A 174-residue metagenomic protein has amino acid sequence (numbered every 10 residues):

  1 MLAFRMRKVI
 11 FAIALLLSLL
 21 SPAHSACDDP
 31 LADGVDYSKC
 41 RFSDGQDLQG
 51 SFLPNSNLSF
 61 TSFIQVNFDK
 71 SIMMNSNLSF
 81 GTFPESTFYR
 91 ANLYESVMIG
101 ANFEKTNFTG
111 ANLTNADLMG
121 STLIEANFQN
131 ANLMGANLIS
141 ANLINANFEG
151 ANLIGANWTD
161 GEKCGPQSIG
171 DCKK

Functional and structural regions predicted by a protein language model:
L2-I10: Bacterial N-terminal signal peptides that target proteins for export
I10-L19: Bacterial N-terminal signal peptides
A23-K174: Tandem repeat scaffolds
